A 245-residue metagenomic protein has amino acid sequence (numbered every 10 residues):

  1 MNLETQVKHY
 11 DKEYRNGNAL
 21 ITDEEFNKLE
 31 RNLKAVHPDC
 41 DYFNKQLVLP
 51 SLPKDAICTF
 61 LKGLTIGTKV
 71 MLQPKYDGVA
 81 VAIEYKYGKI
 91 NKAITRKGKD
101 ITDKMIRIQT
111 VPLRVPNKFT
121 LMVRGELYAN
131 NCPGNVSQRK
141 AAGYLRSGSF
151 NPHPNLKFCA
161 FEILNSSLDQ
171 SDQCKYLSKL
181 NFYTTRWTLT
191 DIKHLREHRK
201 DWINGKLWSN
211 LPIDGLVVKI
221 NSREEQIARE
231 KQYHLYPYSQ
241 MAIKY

Functional and structural regions predicted by a protein language model:
M1-Y245: RNA/tRNA-interacting regions in translation and RNA-turnover enzymes
